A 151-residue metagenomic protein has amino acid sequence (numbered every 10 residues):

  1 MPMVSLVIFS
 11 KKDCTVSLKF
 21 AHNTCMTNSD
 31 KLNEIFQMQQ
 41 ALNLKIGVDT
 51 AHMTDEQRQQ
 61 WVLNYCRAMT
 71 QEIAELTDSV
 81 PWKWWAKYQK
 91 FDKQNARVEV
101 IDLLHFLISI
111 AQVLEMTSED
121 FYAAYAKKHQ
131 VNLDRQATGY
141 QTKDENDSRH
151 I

Functional and structural regions predicted by a protein language model:
M1-M3: Methionine residue identity
S5-I8, K12-I151: Flexible "arm" and connector segments at domain edges
